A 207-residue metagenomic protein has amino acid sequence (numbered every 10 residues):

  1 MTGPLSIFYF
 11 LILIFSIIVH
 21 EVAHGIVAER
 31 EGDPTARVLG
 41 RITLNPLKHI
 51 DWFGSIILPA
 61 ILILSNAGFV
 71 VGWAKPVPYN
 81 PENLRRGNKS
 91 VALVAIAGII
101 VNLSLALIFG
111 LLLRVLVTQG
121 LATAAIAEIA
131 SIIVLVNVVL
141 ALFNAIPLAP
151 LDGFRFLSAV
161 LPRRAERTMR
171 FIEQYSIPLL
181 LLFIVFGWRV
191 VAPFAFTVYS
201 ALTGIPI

Functional and structural regions predicted by a protein language model:
M1-I207: Hydrophobic transmembrane alpha-helices and their immediate loop junctions in multi-pass integral membrane proteins
